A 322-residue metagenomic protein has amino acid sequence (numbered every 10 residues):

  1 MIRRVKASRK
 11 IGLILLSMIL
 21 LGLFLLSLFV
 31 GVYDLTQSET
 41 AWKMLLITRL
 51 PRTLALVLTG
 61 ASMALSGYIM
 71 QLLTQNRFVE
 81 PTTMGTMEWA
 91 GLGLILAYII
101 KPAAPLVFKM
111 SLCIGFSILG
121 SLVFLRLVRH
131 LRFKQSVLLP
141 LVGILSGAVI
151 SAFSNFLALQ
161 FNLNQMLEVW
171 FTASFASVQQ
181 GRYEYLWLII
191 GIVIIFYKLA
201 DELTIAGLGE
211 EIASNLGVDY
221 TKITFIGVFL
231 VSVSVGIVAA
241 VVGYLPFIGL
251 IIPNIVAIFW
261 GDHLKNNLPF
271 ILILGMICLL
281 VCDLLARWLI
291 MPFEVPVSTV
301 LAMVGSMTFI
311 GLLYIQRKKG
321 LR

Functional and structural regions predicted by a protein language model:
M1-R322: Alpha-helical transmembrane segments in inner-membrane proteins
